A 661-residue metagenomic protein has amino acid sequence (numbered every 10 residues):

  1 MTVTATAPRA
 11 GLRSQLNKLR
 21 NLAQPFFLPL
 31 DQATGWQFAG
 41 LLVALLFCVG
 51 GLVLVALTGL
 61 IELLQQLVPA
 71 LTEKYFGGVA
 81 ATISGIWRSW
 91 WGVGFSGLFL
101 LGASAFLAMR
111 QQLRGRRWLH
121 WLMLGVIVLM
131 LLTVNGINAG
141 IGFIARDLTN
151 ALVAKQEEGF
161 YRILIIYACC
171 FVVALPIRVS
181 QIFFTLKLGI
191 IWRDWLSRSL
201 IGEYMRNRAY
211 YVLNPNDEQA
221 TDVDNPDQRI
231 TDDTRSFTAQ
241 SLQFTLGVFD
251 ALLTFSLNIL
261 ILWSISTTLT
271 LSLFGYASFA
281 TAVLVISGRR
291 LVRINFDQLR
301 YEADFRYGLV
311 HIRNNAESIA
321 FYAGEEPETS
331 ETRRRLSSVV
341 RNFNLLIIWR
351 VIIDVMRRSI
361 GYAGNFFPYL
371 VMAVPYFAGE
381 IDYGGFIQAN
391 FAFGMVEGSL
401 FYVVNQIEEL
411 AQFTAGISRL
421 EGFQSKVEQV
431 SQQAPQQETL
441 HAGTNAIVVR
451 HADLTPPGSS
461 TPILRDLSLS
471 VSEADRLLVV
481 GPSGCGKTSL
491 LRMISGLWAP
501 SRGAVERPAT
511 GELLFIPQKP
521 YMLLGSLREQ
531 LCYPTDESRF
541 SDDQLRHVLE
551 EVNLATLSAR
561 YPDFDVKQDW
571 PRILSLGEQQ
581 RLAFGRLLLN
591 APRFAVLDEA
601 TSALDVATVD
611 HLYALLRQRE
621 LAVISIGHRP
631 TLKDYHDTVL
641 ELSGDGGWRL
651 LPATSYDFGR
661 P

Functional and structural regions predicted by a protein language model:
M1-Y167, Q181-T185, Y211-Q240, F244-F255 (+6 more regions): Membrane-integrated ABC transporters
A80, D217-V223, Q424-L478, A504-A509 (+2 more regions): Primarily ABC-family ATPase nucleotide-binding module
L129, V173, I177-R178, L246-G288 (+2 more regions): A hydrophobic transmembrane-helix motif
T221, L523, V552-R586, A591-R593 (+1 more regions): ABC-fold ATPase nucleotide-binding domain signature/coupling loops
I294-I347: Loop segments that connect adjacent transmembrane helices in multi-pass transporters
Y301-F305, A320-G324, S330, F367-P368 (+3 more regions): Cytosolic ends of transmembrane helices, especially the final helix of ABC transmembrane type-1 domains
S495: Helix-to-loop junction immediately C-terminal to a conserved catalytic motif
P520-Q568: Conserved "ABC signature" C-loop
